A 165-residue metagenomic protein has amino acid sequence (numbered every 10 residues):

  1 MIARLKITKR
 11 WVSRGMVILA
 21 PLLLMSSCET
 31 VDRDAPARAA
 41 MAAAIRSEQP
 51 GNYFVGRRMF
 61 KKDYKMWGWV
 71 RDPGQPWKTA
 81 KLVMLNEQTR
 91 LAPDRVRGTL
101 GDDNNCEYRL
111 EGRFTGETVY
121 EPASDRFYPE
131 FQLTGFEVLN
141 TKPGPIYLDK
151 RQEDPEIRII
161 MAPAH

Functional and structural regions predicted by a protein language model:
A3-M16: Bacterial N-terminal signal peptides that target proteins for export
M25-S27: C-terminal motif of bacterial Sec signal peptides marking the signal peptidase cleavage site
T30-H165: OB-fold and OB-like single-stranded nucleic-acid-recognition modules and their adjacent interaction interfaces
